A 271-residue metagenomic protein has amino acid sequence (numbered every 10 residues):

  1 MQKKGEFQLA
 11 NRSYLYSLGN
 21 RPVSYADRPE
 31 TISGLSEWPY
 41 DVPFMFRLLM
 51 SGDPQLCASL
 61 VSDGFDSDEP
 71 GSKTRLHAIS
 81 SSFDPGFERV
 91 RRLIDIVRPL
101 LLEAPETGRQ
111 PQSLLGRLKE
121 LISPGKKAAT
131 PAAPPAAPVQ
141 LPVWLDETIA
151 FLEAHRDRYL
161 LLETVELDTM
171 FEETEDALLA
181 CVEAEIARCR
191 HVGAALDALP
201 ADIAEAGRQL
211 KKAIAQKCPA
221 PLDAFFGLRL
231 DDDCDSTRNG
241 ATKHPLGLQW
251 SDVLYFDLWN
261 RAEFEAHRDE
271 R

Functional and structural regions predicted by a protein language model:
M1-K3, I32, V143-F151, T242: Intrinsically disordered, low-complexity boundary segments flanking structured domains
Q2-G52: Short, extreme N-terminal segment that most often corresponds to the first beta-strand
Q2-S13, L18-N20, D157-R271: Acidic, proline/glycine-rich low-complexity IDRs
A10, Y40, Q140-V143, D157: Short, well-structured alpha-helical interface segments that form or flank functional binding sites
S33-E120, P124-P134: Structured domain cores in non-transmembrane regions
S80, R91-I94, R98-P105, L115 (+9 more regions): Residue-level detector of alpha-helical secondary structure
V90-V97, P111-Q112, K127, P131-T148 (+1 more regions): Well-ordered, non-membrane alpha-helical segments in soluble/globular domains
L100-E106, P111-Q112, R117, P142-T169 (+2 more regions): A charged, amphipathic interaction segment
